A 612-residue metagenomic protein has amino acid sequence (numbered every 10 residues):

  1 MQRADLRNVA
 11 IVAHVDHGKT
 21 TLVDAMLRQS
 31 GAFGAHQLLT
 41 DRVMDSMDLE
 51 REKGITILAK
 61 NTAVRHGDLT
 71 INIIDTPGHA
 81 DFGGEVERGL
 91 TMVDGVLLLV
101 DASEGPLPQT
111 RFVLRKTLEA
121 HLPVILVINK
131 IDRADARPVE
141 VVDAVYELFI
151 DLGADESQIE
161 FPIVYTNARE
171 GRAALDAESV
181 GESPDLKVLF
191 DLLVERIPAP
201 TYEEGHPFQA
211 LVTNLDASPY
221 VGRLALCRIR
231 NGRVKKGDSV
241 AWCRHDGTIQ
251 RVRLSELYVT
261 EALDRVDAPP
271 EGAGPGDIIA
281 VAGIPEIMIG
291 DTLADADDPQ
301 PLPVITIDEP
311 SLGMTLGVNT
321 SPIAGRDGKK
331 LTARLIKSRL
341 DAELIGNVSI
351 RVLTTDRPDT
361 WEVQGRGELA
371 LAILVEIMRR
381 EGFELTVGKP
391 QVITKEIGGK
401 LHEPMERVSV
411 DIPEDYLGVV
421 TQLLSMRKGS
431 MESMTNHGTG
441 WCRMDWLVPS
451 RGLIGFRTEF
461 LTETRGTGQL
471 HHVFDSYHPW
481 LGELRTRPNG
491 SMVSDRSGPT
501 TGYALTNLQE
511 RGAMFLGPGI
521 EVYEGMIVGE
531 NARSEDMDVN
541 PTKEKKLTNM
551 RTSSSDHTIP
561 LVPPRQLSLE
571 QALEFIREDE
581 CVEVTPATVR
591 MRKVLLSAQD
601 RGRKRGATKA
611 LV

Functional and structural regions predicted by a protein language model:
M1-V612: Structural and coupling elements of P-loop NTPases
